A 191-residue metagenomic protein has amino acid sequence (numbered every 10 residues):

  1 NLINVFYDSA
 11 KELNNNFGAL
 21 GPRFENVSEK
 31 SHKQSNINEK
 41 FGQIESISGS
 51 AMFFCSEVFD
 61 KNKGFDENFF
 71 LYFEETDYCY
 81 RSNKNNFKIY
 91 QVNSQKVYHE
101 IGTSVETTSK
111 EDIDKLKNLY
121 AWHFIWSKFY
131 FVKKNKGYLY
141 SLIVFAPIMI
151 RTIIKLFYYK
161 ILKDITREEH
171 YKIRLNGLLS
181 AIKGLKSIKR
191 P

Functional and structural regions predicted by a protein language model:
N1-H32: Conserved donor NDP-sugar-binding/catalytic core segment of glycosyltransferases
N1-S9, D77-R81, S127-Y130, T152-L156 (+2 more regions): Alpha-helical elements of Rossmann-like donor-binding domains used by nucleotide-donor carbohydrate transfer enzymes
L2, A51, S56, F87-K88 (+2 more regions): Peripheral/terminal regions associated with large enzymatic or DNA-binding modules
L2, Q34-G42, K63, S104-K115: Short glycine/proline- and charge-enriched loop/turn segments that cap or connect secondary-structure elements
F41-I44, Y120-A121: Short Gly/Pro-enriched turn/cap motifs at secondary-structure boundaries
S46, S50-G64, N68-K96: A short, conserved alpha-helix in the catalytic core of glycosyltransferases
I89-K163: Active-site-adjacent helix/loop segment of glycosyltransferases that harbors family-specific signature motifs
W126, I148-P191: Terminal low-complexity segments of carbohydrate-biosynthetic enzymes
